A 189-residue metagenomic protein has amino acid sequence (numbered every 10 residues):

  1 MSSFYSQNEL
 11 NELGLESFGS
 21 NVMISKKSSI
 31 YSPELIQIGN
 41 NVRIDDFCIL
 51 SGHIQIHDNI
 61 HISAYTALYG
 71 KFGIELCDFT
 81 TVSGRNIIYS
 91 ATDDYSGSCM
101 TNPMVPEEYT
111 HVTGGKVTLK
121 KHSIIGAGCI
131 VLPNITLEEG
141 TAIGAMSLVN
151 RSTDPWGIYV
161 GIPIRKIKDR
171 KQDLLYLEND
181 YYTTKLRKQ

Functional and structural regions predicted by a protein language model:
M1-L35, N41, K185-Q189: Extended, small-residue-rich solenoid/repeat segments and analogous flexible loops that form exposed scaffolds
S3-Q7, S28-I38, R43-P133, I162 (+1 more regions): Flexible, glycine/small-residue-enriched loop-and-beta-strand segment within the central core of proteins
T81, T141-A142: Short alpha-helix at the nucleotide-sugar/activated-sugar donor binding site of glycosyltransferases and closely
N86, D93-D94, T136, S147-L148 (+1 more regions): Flexible glycine-rich beta->alpha loop in the catalytic core of nucleotide-sugar glycosyltransferases
T118, G128-T141, S147-N150: Beta-rich strand-turn-strand
R151-W156, L186: Short arginine-rich
P155-Y159, P163-N179: Conserved beta-strand-loop-alpha-helix hinge in the C-terminal portion of ABC ATPase nucleotide-binding domains
